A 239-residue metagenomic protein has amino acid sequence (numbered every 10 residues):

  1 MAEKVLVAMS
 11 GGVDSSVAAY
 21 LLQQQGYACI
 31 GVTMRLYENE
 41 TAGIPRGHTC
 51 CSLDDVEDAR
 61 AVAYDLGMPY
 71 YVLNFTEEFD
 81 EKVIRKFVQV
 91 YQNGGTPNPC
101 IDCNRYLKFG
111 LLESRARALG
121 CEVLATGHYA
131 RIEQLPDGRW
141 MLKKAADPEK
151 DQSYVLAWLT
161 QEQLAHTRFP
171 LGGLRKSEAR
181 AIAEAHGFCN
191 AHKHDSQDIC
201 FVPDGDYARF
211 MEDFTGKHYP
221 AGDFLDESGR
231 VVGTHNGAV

Functional and structural regions predicted by a protein language model:
M1-A157, R168, K176-E178, E184: ATP-dependent adenylation/nucleotidyltransferase module used to activate substrates
A125-V239: AMP-forming adenylation/ATP pyrophosphatase catalytic core
